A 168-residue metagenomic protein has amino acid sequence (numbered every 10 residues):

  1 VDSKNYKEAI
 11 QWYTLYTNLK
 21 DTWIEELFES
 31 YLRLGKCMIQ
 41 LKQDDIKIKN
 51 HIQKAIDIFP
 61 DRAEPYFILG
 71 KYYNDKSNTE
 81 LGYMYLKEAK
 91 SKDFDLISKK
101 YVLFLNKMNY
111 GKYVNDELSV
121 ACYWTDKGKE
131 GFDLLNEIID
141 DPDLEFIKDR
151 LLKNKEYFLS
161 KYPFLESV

Functional and structural regions predicted by a protein language model:
S3, L41-K42, L69, K76 (+2 more regions): Structural motif corresponding to the intra-repeat A-B loop/turn of tetratricopeptide repeats
N5-Y6, D44-D45, T79, G128: TPR-repeat structural position
Y16, K54-A55, A89, I138: Canonical positions in the second alpha-helix
D21, E25, P60, F94 (+1 more regions): Short coil turns that delineate tetratricopeptide repeat
E25-E29, A63-E64, L81, N106-M108 (+2 more regions): Start-of-helix register in tetratricopeptide repeats
R33, I68-K71, D75, V114-V120 (+2 more regions): "A position-specific structural signal for the A-helix of alpha-solenoid helical repeats
